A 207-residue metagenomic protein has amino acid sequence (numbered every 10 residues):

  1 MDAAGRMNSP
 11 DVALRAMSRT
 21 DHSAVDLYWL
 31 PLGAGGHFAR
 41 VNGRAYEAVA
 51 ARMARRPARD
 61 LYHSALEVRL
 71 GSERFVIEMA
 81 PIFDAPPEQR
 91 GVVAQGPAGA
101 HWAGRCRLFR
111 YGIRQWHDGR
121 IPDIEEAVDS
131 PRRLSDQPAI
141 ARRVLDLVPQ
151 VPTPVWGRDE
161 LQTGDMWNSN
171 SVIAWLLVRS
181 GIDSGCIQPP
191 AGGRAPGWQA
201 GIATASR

Functional and structural regions predicted by a protein language model:
G5, S9-T163, A205-R207: Non-catalytic ligand/cofactor/substrate-binding and regulatory segments of enzyme domains
R59, W167-W175: A structural signal for well-ordered alpha-helical segments within the folded catalytic domains of diverse enzymes
E67, W175-R179: Short glycine/serine- and small hydrophobic-enriched flexible loop segments
W156-N170, S180-G192: Short conserved catalytic/interaction loops centered on acidic-Pro-aromatic/His motifs
S184, P190-R207: Short terminal or interdomain "cap/linker" segment that borders an active site or interface and mediates
